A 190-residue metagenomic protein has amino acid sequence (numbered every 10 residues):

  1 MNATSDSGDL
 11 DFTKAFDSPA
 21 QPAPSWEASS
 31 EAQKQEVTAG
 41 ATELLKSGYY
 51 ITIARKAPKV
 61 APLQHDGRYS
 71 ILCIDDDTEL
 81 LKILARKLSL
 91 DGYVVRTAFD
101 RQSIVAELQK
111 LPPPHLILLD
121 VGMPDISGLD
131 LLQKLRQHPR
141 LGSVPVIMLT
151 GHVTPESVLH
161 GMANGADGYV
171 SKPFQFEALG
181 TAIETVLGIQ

Functional and structural regions predicted by a protein language model:
L81, P124, G142, T154: The feature encodes the CheY-like receiver
K82-L90: Charged docking surfaces used in two-component/phosphorelay signaling
T97-L116: Acidic, metal-coordinating helix/loop segments flanking the phosphotransfer/catalytic sites of two-component signaling
F99-D100, S127-Q133: Acidic catalytic/metal-coordinating carboxylates
D120, T150: Active-site residues of response regulator receiver
D130, V153-G168, T181: Alpha4 helix (beta4-alpha4-beta5 surface) of REC/receiver domains from two-component response regulators
F174-E184: C-terminal output helix
